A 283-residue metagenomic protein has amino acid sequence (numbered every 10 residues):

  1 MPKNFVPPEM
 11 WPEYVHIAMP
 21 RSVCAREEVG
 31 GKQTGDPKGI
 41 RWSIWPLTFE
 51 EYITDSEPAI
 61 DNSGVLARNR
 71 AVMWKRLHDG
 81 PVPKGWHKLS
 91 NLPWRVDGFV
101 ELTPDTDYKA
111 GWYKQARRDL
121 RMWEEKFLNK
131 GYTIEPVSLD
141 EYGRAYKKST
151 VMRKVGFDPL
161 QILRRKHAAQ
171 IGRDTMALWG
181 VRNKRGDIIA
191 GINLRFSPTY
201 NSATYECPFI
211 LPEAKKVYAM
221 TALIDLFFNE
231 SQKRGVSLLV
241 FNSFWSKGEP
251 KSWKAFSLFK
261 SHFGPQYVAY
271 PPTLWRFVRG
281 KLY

Functional and structural regions predicted by a protein language model:
M1-W42, G85-N91, Y108-A214, E230: A conserved beta-strand-loop-helix scaffold within acyl/acetyltransferase catalytic domains
P2-C24, L89-K109, V236-Y283: Active-site/acyl-donor-binding loops of N-acyltransferases
P20-K75, K84: N-terminal accessory interaction module
E51-P58, T133, G172, K215 (+1 more regions): Short N-terminal micro-motifs specific to bacterial/archaeal maturation and metal-cluster initiation sites
I53-T133: Acyl-donor-binding surface of acyltransferase catalytic domains
A71-L77, T133-V137, G180, L238-N242 (+1 more regions): A structural signal for short, well-ordered beta-strand segments and their strand-loop junctions that often border
H78-V82, D140, K247-S252: Acidic-and-aromatic substrate-binding clefts and catalytic sites of carbohydrate-active enzymes
T175-R279: Aromatic (often tryptophan-rich) hydrophobic motifs at membrane interfaces
